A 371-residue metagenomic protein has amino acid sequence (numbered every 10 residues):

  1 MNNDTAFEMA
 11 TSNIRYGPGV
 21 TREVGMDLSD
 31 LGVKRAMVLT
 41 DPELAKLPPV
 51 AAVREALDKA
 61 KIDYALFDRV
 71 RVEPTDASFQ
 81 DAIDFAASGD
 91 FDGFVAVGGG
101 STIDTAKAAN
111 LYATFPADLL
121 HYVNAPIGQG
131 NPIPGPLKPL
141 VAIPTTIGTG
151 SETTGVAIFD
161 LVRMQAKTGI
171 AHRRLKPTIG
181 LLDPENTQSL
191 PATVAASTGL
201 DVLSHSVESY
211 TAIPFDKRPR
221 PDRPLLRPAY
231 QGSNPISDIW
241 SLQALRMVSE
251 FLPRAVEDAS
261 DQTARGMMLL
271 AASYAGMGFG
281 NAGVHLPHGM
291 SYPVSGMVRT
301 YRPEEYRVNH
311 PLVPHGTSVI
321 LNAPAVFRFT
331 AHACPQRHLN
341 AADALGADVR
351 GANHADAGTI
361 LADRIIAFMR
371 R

Functional and structural regions predicted by a protein language model:
M1-F67: An N-terminal, well-structured beta->alpha segment
A45-L120, P253-R265: N-terminal small/polar loop signature for handling phosphorylated ligands or for N-terminal nucleophile
F115-A229, A333, R337-N340: A glycine/threonine-rich phosphate-anchoring loop and its flanking beta-alpha core in nucleotide/phosphate-binding
T211, L226-H285, G289: A conserved active-site cap/scaffold subdomain adjacent to cofactor or substrate pockets
I213-D222, A255-M267, A282-P287, E305 (+3 more regions): Flexible, glycine/charged-enriched surface loops at secondary-structure junctions
M277-V294, V298, P314-L321: Conserved phosphate/anionic-ligand binding catalytic regions in large, soluble enzymes, centered on
I320-R371: Mobile late-domain/C-terminal helix-loop "cap" segments that border catalytic sites or the cytosolic face
